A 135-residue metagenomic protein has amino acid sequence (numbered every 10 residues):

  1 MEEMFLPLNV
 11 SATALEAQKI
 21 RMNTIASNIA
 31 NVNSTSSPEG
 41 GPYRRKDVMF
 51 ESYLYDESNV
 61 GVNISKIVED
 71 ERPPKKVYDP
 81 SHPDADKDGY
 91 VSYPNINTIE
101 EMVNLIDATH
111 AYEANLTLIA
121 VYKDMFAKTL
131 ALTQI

Functional and structural regions predicted by a protein language model:
M1-I135: Amphipathic alpha-helical polymerization modules
